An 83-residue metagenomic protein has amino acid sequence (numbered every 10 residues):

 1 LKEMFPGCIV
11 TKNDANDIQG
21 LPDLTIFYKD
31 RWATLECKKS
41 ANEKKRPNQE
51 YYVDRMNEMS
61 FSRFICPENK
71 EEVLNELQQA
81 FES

Functional and structural regions predicted by a protein language model:
L1-S83: Catalytic phosphate/metal-binding cores of nucleic-acid and nucleotide-processing enzymes, i.e., regions that mediate
